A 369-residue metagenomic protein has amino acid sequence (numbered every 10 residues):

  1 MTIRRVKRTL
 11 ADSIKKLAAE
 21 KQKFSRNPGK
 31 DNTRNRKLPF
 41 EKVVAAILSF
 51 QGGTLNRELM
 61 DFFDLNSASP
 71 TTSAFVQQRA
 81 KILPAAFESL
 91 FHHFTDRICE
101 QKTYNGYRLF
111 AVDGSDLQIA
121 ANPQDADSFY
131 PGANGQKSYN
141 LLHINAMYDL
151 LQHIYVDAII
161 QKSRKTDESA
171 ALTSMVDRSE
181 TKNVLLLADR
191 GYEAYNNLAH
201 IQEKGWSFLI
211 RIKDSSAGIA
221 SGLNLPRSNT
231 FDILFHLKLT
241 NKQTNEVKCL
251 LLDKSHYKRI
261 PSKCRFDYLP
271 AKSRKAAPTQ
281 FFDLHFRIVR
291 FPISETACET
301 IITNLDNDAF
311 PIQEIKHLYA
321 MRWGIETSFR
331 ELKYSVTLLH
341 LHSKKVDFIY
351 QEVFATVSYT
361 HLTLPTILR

Functional and structural regions predicted by a protein language model:
M1-L55, D61-F62, N66-P70, A74-I82 (+5 more regions): Single, function-defining residue in the core of a domain
A85-Q101: Short Lys/Arg-enriched helix C-cap and helix-to-coil transition segments that create basic nucleic-acid-contact patches
Y130: Extracytosolic and intramembrane catalytic regions of membrane-associated proteins in envelope/secretory systems
H361-R369: Single conserved hydrophobic/aromatic residue that forms the stacking wall/gate of nucleotide- or nucleobase-binding
